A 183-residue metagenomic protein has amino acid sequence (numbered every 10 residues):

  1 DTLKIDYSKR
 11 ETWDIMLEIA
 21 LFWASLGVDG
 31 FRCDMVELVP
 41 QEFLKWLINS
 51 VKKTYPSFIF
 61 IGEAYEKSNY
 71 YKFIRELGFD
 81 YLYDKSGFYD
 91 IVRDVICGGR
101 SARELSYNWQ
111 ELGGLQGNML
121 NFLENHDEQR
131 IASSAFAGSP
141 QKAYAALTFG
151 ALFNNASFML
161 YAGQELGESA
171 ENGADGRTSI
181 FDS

Functional and structural regions predicted by a protein language model:
D1-S25, L47-K53: Substrate-binding/active-site clefts of carbohydrate-active enzymes
R10-L17, Q41, P140-Y144: Non-membrane alpha-helical structural segments and their capping/turn regions in soluble enzymes
L21, D29, D34-M119, F136 (+3 more regions): Active-site-proximal helices and loops of the catalytic beta/alpha 8
D29, A156-F158: Short acidic/polar active-site loop segments enriched in Thr and Asp
I131-A135: Surface-exposed cleft-lining segments at the edges of enzyme active sites
A146-L152: Hydrophobic targeting/anchoring helices
M159-L166: Short acidic/histidine-rich active-site segments
